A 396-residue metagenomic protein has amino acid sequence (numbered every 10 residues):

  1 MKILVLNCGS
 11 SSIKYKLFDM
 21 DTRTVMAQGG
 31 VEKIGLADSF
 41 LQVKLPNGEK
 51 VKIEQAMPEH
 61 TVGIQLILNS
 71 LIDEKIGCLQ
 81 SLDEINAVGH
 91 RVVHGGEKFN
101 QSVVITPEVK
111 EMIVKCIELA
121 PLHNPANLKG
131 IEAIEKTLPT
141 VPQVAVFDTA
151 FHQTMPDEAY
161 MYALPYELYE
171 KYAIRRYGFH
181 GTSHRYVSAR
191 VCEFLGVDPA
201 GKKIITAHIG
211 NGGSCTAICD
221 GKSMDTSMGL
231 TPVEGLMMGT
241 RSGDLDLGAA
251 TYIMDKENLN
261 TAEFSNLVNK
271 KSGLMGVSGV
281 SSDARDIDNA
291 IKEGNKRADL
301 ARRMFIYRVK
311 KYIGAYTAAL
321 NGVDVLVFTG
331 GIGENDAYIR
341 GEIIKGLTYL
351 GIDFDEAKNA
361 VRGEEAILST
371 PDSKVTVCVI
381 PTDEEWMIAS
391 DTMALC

Functional and structural regions predicted by a protein language model:
M1-G96: N-terminal glycine/serine-rich phosphate-binding loop of ATP-dependent small-molecule kinases, especially carbohydrate
G9, H90-V93, I209, V327-N335: Glycine-rich beta-strand-to-loop/alpha-helix junction loops that act as flexible
S70-I85, V191-D198, I313-D324: Phosphate/pyrophosphate-binding loops at sites that engage ATP/ADP/AMP, CoA/4′-phosphopantetheine, polyphosphate
L71, K75-H123, V144, A150-A159: Short beta-strand-loop/turn "lid" adjacent to the catalytic site in phosphate-handling enzymes
H90, P121-N124, P142-F147, Q153 (+4 more regions): General beta-strand structural signal in soluble alpha/beta enzymes
F151-K256: Glycine-rich phosphate-binding loop of actin/hexokinase-like ATP-binding domains
N266, G273-V277, A284-A319: Adenine-nucleotide phosphate-binding core of ATP-dependent small-molecule kinases
D299, R303-V323, V327, G333-C396: Internal helix-turn-beta structural module
